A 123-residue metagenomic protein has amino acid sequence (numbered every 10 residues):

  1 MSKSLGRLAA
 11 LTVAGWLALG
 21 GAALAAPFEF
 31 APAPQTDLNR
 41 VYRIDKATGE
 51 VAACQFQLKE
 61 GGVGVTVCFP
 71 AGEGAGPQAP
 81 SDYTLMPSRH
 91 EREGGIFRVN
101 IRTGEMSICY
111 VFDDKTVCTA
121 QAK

Functional and structural regions predicted by a protein language model:
M1-L11: Bacterial N-terminal signal peptides that target proteins for export
A9-G20: Bacterial N-terminal signal peptides
A23-P27: Boundary at the C-terminal end of the N-terminal hydrophobic targeting segment
A33-E60: N-terminal targeting signals for Sec/Tat export/insertion, comprising classic cleavable signal peptides
N39-K46, E93-I101: Short beta-strand motif characteristic of blades in beta-propeller domains
Q57-D82, D113-T116: A low-complexity, Ser/Thr/Gly/Pro-enriched, surface-exposed linker/loop concept that marks segments flanking
V99-V111: Short, exposed beta-strand-loop hairpins at the edges of beta-sheets in extracellular/periplasmic proteins
V111-K123: Short, low-complexity, Pro/Ser/Thr/Gly-rich segments in the mature regions of secreted, periplasmic
